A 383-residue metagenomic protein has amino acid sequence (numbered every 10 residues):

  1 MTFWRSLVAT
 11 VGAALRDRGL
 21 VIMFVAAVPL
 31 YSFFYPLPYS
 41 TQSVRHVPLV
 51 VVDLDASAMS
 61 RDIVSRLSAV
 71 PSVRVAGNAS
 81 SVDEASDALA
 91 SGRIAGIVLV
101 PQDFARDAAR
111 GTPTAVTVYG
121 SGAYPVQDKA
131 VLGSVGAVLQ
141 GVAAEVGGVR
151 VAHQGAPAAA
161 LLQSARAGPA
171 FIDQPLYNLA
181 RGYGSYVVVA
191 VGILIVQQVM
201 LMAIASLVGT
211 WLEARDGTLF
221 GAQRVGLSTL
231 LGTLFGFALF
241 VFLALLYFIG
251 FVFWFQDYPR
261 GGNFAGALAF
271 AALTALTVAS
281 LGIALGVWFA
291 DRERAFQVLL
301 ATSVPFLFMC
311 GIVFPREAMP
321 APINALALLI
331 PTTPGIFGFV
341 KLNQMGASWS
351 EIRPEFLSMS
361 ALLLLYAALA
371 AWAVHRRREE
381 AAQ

Functional and structural regions predicted by a protein language model:
M1-S185, R376, A382-Q383: Extracytoplasmic/periplasmic domains immediately adjacent to an N-terminal transmembrane anchor in multi-pass membrane
T2-T10, G77, Q163, I172 (+10 more regions): Juxtamembrane loop-helix boundary motifs flanking transmembrane segments in multi-pass membrane proteins
W4-V8, S185, A222-F235, A265 (+2 more regions): Alpha-helical membrane-protein architecture signal
R18-G19, L227, E293: Residues that define the loop-to-transmembrane-helix transition and helix capping in multi-pass membrane transporters
S32-F33, Q174-V252: Hydrophobic alpha-helical transmembrane segments of multi-pass membrane transport proteins
A56, L239, Y247-G250, P259-Q383: Membrane-spanning alpha-helical segments of multipass transporters and channels
V98, G133, M202-T210, A279-V287 (+1 more regions): Short helix-terminus and kink motifs of transmembrane alpha helices, predominantly at the cytoplasmic interface
A160-F171, A244, L329-V340: Peri-membrane helix termini and adjoining interfacial loops of integral membrane proteins
